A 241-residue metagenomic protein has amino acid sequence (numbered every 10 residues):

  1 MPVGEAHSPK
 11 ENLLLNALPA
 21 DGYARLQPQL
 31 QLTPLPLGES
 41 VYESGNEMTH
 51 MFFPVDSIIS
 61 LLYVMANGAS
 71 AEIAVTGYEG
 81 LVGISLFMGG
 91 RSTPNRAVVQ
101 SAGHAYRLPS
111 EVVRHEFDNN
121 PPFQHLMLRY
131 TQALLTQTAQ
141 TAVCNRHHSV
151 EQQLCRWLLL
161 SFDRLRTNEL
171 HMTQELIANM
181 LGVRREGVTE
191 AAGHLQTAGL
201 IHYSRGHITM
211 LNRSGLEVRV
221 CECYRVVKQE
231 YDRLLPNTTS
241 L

Functional and structural regions predicted by a protein language model:
M1-P36, L81, L86-F87: Cyclic nucleotide-binding regulatory module and flanking cytosolic helices
A17, V75, R107, H171 (+1 more regions): Short aromatic/basic micro-patch
D21, D56, E111-V112, A133 (+2 more regions): Alpha-helix/helix-capping structural signal
S40-S101: Cyclic nucleotide-binding regulatory domains
I58, G103-A105, H207: Structural motif
A74-Q132, T136, Q140: Cyclic-nucleotide recognition modules
Q100-A102, F117-R184: Polybasic "coupling" helices that flank or enter modular domains
L160-L241: Phosphate-/nucleic-acid-contacting segments
